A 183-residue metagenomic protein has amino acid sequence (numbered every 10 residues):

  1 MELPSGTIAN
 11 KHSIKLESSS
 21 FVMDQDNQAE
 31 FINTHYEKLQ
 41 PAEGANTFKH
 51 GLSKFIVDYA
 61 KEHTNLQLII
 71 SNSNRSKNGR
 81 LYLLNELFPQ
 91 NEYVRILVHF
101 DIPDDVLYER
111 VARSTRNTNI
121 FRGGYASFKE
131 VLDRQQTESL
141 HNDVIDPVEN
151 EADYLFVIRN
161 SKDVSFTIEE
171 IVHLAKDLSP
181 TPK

Functional and structural regions predicted by a protein language model:
T7-T64: Conserved substrate/cofactor phosphate-moiety recognition/catalytic segment in nucleotide-dependent phosphotransferases
S20-V22, R95-H99, D153-I158: Conserved beta-strand scaffold positions in the cores of enzyme catalytic domains, especially in NTP/NDP-utilizing
N27-A29, R75, D101-V106: Conserved nucleotide-binding/hydrolysis micro-motifs of P-loop NTPases
F48-E92: Glycine-rich phosphate-binding loop used to anchor ATP phosphates in small-molecule kinases, encompassing both
Q90-R113: Conserved phosphate-donor/acceptor-positioning beta-strand/loop module used by diverse small-molecule
R113-T118, L174-A175: Conserved AAA+ ATPase "sensor/coupling" helix adjacent to the nucleotide-binding pocket
N117-I168: Small-molecule kinase domains that catalyze NTP-dependent phosphoryl transfer to phosphate-bearing small molecules
E169-K183: C-terminal accessory "lid"/substrate-recognition subdomains
